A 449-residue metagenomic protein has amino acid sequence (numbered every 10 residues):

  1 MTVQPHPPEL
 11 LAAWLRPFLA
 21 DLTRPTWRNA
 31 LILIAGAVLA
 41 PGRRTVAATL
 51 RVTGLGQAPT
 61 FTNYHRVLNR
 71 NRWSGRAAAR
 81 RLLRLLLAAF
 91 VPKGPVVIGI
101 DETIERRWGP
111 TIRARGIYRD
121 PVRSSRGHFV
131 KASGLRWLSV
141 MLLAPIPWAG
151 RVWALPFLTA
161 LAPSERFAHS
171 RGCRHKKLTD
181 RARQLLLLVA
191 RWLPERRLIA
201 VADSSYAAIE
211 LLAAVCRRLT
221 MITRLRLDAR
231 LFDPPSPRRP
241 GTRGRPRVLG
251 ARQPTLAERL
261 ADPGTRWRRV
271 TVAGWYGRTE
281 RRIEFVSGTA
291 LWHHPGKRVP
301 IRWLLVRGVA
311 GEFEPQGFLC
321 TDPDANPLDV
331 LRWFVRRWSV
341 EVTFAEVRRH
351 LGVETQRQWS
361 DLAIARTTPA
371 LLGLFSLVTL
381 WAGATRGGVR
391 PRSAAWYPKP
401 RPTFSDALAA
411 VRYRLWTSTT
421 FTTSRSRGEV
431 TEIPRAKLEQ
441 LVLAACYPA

Functional and structural regions predicted by a protein language model:
M1-R16, T26, T53, G94 (+2 more regions): Single, function-defining residue in the core of a domain
F18, L22-T26, A37, P41-I117 (+5 more regions): Electropositive nucleic-acid engagement tracts
R28-I32: Double-stranded DNA-binding cores of transcription factors and transposases
L33-I34, F334: Short alpha-helical scaffolding segments that buttress acidic/His motifs in well-ordered protein cores
I34-A37, V67, L198-S205: Conserved short loop/turn motifs at secondary-structure junctions
V38, T53, V67-R76, S125 (+3 more regions): Short secondary-structure transition/capping motifs
T49, V140, G373: A residue-level signal for conserved active-site and pocket-lining positions in enzyme catalytic cores
N69-P163, S287-A290: Active-site-proximal, Lys/Arg-enriched surface segment that forms a nucleic-acid-binding/basic interface patch
